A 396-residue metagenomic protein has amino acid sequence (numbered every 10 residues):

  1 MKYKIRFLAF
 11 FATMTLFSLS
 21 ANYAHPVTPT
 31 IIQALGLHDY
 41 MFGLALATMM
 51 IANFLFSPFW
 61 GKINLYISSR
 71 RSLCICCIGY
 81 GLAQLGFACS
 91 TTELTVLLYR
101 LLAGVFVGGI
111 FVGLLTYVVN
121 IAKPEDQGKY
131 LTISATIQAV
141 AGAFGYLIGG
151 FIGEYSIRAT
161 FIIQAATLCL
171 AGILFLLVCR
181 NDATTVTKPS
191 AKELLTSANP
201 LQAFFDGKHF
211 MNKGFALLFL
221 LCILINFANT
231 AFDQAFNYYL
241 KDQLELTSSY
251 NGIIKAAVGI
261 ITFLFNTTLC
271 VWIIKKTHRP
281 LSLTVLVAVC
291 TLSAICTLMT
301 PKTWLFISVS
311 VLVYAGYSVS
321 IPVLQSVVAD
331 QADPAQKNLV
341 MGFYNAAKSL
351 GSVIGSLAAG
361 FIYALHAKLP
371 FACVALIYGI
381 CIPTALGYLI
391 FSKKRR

Functional and structural regions predicted by a protein language model:
M1-K4, D182-L218: Juxtamembrane intracellular "pre-TM" segments in multi-pass secondary transporters
Y3-M50, G214-L217, N226-L244, N251-I254: Helix-loop boundary and gating motifs at the non-cytosolic
G36, S68, C89-T95, E245 (+1 more regions): Helix-breaking motifs and short loop linkers at transmembrane-helix boundaries and internal kinks in secondary membrane
M50-P58, G142-A143, G259-T267, S352-V353: Residue-level signature of mid-helix packing/kink "hotspots" within the transmembrane helices of 12-pass Major
F56-S68, F265-H278, Y363: Helix-to-loop junctions at the C-terminal end of transmembrane segments in multipass secondary transporters
R71-G86, L281-I295: Structural signature of the two symmetry-related core transmembrane helices
A83, L94-A103, W304-L312: Paired small-residue
Y99-V140: Cytoplasmic helix-loop-helix junction between adjacent transmembrane helices in 12-TM secondary transporters
